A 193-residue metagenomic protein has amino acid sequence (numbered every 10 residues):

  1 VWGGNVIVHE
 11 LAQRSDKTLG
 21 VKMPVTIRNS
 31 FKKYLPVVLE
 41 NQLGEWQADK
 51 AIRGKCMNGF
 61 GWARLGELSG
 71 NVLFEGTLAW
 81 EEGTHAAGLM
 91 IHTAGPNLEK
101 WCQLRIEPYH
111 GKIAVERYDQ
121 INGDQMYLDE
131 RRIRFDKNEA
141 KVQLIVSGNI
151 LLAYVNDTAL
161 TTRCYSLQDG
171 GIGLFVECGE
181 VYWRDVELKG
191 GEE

Functional and structural regions predicted by a protein language model:
V1-E193: Extracellular glycan-recognition regions
